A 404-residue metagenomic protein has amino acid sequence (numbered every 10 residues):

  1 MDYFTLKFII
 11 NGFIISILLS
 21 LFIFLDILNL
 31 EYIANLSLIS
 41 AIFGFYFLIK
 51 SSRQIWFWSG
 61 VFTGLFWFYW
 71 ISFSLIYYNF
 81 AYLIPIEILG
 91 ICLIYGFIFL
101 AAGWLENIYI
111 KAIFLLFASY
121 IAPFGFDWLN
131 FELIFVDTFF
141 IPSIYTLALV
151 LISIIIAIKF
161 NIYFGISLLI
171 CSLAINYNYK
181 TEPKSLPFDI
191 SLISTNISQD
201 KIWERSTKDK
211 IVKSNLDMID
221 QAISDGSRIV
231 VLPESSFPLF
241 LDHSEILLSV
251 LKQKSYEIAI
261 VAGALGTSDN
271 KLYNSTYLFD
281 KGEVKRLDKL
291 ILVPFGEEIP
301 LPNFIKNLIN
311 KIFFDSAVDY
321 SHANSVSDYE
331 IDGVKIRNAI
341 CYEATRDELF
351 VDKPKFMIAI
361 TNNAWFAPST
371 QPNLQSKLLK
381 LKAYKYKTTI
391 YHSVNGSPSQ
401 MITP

Functional and structural regions predicted by a protein language model:
M1-N11, I108, V136, I158-I162 (+7 more regions): Short, Lys/Arg-enriched, disordered terminal segments
M1-Y177, I390-G396: Membrane-embedded alpha-helical bundles of multi-pass enzymes that act on lipidic or dolichyl-linked glycan substrates
A34-F43, T63-F66, S194-N196, G226-L239 (+1 more regions): Short, conserved active-site loops that position catalytic residues or coordinate cofactors/metal ions across diverse
S172-Y179, A323, E343: Glycine-rich, charged/polar anion/phosphate-binding loops that engage phosphate groups from diverse ligands
K180-V293, D332-G333: Soluble catalytic regions of membrane-associated enzymes that act on cell-envelope and secretory-pathway components
D242, L251-Y256, T267-P404: Solvent-exposed soluble domains appended to multi-pass membrane proteins
